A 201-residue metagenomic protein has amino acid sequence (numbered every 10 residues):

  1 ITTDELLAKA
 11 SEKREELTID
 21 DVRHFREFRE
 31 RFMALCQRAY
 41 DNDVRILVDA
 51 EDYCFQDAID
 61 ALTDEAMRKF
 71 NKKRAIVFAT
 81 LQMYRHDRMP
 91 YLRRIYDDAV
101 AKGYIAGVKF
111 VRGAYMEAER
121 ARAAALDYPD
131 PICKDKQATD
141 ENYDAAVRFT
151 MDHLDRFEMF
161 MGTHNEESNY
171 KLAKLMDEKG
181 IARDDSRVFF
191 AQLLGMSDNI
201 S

Functional and structural regions predicted by a protein language model:
I1-S201: Positively charged, amphipathic and often flexible ligand-engagement surfaces
